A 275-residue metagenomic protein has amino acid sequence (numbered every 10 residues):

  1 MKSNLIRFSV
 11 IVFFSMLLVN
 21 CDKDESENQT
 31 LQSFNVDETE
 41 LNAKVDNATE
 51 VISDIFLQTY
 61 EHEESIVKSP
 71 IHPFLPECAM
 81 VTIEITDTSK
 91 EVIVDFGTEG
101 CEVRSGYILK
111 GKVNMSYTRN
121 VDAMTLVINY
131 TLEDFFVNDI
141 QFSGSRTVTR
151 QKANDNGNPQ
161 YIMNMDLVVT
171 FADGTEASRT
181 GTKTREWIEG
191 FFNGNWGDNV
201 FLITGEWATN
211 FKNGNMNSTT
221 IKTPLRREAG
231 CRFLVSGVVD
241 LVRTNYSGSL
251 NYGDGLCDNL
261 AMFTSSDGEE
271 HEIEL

Functional and structural regions predicted by a protein language model:
M1-S9: Bacterial N-terminal signal peptides that target proteins for export
M16-N20: C-terminal motif of bacterial Sec signal peptides marking the signal peptidase cleavage site
D22-L275: Low-complexity, intrinsically disordered segments exposed to solvent
